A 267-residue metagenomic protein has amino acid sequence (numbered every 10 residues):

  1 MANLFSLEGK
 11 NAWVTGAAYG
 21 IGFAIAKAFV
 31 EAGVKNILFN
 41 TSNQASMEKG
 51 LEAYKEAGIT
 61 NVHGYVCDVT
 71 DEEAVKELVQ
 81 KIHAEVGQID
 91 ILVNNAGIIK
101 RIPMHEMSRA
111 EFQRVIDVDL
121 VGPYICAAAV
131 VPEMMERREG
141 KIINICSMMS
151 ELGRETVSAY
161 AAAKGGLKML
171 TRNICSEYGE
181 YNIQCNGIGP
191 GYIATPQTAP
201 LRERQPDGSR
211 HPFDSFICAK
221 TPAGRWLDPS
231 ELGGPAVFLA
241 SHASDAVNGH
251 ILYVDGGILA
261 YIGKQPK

Functional and structural regions predicted by a protein language model:
N11, A18-Y19: Conserved glycine-rich cofactor-binding loop
V34-K49: Conserved glycine-rich Rossmann-like NAD(P)H-binding loop of the short-chain dehydrogenase/reductase
P103-M104, E111-I116, F213, I217: Substrate-binding pocket helix/loop in short-chain dehydrogenase/reductase
A127, A163, T171: Active-site helix of classical SDR
P132, S176-E180, D245: Alpha-helical segment proximal to the catalytic Tyr-Lys
E139, R225-V254, L259: C-terminal substrate-recognition "lid" of short-chain dehydrogenase/reductases
S147: Residue(s) in the substrate-gating loop at a strand-loop-helix junction that position the organic substrate next
